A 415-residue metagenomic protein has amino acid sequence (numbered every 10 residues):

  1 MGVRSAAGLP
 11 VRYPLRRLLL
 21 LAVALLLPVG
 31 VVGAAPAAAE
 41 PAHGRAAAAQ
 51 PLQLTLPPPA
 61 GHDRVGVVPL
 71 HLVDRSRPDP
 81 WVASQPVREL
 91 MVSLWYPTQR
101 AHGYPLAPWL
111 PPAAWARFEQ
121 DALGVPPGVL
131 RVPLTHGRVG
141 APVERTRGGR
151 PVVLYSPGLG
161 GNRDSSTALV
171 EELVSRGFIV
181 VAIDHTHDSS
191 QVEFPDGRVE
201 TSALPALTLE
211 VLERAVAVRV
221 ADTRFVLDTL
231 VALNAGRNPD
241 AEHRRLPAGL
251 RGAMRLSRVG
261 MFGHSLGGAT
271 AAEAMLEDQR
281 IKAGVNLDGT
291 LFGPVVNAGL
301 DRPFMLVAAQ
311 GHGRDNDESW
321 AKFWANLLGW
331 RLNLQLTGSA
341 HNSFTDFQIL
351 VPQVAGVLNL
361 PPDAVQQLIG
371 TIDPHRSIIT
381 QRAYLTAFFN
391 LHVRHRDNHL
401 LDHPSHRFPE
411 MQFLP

Functional and structural regions predicted by a protein language model:
G2-A7, V11-A39: Secretory targeting and sorting signals
E40-A46, Q50-P57, H62-G66, R75-S76 (+4 more regions): Alpha/beta-hydrolase-fold serine-hydrolase catalytic core, especially in secreted/extracellular enzymes
H43-V153, A364-P374: Domain-level recognition of soluble alpha/beta enzyme cores, biased toward histidine phosphatases/phosphomutases
T98-R117, H185-V192, L332-G356: Short, solvent-exposed beta-strand-terminating loops
H136-R150, Y155-E193, G313-R314: Short substrate-entry loop that stabilizes the transition state in hydrolases
H187, E193-A253: Alpha/beta-hydrolase active-site loop
V226-G299: Primarily recognizes the serine-hydrolase "nucleophile elbow" in alpha/beta-hydrolase and SGNH/GDSL folds
K282-F344: The feature captures the conserved acid-bearing segment of alpha/beta-hydrolase catalytic domains
